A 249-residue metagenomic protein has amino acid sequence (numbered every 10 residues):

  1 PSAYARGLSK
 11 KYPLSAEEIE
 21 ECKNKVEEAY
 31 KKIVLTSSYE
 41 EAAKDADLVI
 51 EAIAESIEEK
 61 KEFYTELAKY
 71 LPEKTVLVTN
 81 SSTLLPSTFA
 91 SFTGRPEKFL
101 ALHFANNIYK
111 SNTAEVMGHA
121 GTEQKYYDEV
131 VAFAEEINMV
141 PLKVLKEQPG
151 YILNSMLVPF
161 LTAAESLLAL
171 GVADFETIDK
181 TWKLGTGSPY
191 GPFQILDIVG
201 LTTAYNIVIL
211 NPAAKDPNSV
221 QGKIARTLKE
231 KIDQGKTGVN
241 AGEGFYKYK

Functional and structural regions predicted by a protein language model:
P1-L77: Rossmann-like NAD(P)-binding element
P1-L8, A16, E21, V116-E123 (+2 more regions): Rossmann-like dinucleotide-binding cores of NAD(P)H-dependent redox enzymes
S2-Y4, L14, Q124-D128, E135-K146 (+2 more regions): NAD(P)-dependent Rossmann-like dehydrogenase/reductase catalytic/cofactor-binding core
E27, E41-K44, E58, E62-K69 (+4 more regions): Replace "anionic and nucleotidyl ligands
K60, Y109-K110, F160: N-terminal alpha-helical segment
V76-K146, N154: Rossmann-fold dinucleotide-binding core
T162-A169: Short glycine/serine- and small hydrophobic-enriched flexible loop segments
